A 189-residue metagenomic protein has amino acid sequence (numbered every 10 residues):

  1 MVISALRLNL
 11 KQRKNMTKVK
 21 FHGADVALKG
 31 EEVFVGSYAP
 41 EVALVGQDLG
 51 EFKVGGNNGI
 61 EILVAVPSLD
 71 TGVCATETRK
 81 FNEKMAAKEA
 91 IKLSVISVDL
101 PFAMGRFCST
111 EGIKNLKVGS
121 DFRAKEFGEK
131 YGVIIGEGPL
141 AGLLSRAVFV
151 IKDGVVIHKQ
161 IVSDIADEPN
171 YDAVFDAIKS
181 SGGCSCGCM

Functional and structural regions predicted by a protein language model:
V2-N15: Short, Lys/Arg-enriched N-terminal segments with co-localized hydrophobic residues within the first ~10-30 amino acids
Q12-M189: Chalcogenol-based redox active-site neighborhoods
